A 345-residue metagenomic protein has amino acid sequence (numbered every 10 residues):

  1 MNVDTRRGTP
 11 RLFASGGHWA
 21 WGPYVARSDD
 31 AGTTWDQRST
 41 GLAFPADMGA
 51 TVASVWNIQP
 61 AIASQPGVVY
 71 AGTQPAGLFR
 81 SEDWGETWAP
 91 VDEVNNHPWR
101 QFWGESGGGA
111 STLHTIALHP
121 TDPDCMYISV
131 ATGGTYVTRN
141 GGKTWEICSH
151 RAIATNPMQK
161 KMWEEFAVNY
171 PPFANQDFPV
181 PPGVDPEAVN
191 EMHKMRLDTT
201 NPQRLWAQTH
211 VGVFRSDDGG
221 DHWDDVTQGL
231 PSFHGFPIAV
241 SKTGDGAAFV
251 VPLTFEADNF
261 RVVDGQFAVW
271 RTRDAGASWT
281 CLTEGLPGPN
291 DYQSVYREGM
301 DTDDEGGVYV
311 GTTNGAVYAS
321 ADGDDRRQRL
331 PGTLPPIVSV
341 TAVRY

Functional and structural regions predicted by a protein language model:
M1-Y345: Extracellular glycan-interacting surfaces
